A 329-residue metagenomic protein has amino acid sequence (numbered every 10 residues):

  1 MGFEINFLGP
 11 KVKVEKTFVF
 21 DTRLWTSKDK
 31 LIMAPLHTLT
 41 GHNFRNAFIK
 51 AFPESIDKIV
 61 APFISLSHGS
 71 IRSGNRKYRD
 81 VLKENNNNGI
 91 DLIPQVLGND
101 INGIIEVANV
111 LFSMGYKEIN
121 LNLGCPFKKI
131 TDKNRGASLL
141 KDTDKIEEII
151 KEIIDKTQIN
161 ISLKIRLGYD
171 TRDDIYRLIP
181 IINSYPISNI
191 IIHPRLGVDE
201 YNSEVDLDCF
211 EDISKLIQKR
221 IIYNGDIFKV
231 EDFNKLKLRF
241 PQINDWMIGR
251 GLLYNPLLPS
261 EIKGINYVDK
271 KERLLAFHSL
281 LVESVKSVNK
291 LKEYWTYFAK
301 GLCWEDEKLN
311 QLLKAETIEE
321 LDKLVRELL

Functional and structural regions predicted by a protein language model:
G2-L329: Flavin-dependent oxidoreductase catalytic cores
